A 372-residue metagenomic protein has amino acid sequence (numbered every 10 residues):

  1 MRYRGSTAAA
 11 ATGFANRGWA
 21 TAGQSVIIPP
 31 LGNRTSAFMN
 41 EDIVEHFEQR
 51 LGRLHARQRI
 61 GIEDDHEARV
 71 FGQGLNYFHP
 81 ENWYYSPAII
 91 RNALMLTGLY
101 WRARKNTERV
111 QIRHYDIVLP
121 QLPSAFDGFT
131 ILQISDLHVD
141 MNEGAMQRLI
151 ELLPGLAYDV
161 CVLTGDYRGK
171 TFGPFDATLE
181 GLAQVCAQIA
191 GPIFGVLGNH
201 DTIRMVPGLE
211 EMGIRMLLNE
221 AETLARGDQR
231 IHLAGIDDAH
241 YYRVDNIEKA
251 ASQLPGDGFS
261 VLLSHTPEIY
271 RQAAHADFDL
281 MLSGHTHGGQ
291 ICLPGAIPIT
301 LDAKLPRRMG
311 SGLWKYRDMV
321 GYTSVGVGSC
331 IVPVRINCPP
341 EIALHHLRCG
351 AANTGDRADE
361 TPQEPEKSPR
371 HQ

Functional and structural regions predicted by a protein language model:
M1-G5, A9, G13-Y115, A352-H371: Non-catalytic terminal accessory segments
P80-N82, M95-L156, G173: N-terminal signal-anchor transmembrane helix
R102-N106, Q133-Q147, R168-A177, G295-P306 (+1 more regions): Acidic/histidine-rich helix-loop elements that form or flank divalent-metal/phosphate-binding sites at the catalytic
V110, L119-L132, E222-G235, K315-V320: Beta-strand-turn-beta hairpins that frame and shape the catalytic cleft of phosphate-ester-processing enzymes
L132-S135, V160-D166, P192-N199, L217-N219 (+4 more regions): Active-site neighborhood of phospho(di)ester-bond hydrolases with catalytic His/Asp-centered motifs
E143-R226: Core catalytic region of metal-dependent phosphoesterases/phosphodiesterases, especially metallo-beta-lactamase-like
E211-M212, R226-S264, Y270-R271, A276 (+1 more regions): Binuclear metal-dependent hydrolase catalytic cores centered on His/Asp/Glu-rich metal-binding motifs
P267-H346, D359: Conserved beta-sheet core of the metallophosphoesterase superfamily
